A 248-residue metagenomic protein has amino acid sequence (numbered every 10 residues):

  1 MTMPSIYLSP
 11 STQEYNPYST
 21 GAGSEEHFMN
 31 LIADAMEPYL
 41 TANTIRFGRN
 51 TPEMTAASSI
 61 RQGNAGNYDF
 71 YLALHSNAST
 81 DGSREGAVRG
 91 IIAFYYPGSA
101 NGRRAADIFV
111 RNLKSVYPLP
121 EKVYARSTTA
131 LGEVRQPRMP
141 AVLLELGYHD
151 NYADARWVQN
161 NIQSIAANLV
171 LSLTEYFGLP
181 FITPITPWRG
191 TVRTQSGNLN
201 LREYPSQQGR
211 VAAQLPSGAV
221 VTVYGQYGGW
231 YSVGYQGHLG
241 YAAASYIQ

Functional and structural regions predicted by a protein language model:
M1, I182-N200, A213-S217, G225-Y227 (+1 more regions): SH3-family beta-barrel domains
T2-I91, Y96-A100: Catalytic-core regions of hydrolytic enzymes
I6-Y18, R61, G66, Y71-T80 (+1 more regions): Active-site-adjacent mobile loop/cap segments within catalytic or ligand-binding domains
Q13-Y15, P52-A56, S76-G82, G98-N101 (+5 more regions): Solvent-exposed loop/turn segments at secondary-structure junctions within structured extracellular/periplasmic domains
H27, L31-T41, N101-P118, A155-I185: Long, well-ordered alpha-helical scaffolding segments within enzyme catalytic domains, especially pronounced
P52, P205-R210: Short alpha-helix capping/helix-loop boundary micro-motifs
G218, Y231-Y235: SH3/SH3-like beta-barrel fold
Q236-I247: A short macromolecule-binding patch
